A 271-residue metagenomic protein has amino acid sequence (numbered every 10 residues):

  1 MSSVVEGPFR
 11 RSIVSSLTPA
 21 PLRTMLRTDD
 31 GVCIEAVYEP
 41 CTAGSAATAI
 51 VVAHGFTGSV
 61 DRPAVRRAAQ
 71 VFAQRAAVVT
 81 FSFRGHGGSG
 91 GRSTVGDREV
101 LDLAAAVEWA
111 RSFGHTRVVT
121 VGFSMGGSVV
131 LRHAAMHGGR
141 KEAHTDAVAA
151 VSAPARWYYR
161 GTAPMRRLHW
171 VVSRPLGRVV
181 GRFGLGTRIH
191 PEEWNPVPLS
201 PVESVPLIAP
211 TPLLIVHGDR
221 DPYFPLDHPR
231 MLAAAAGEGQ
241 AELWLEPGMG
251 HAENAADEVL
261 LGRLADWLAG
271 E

Functional and structural regions predicted by a protein language model:
P8-V14, P21-R23, I34, T94 (+2 more regions): The alpha/beta-hydrolase serine catalytic core
D29-C41: A short loop-to-beta-strand scaffold at the N-terminal edge of the catalytic core in hydrolase folds
A46-G55: Short beta-strand element of the alpha/beta-hydrolase
F56-A69: The serine-hydrolase catalytic nucleophile loop
R62, R84-D97: Glycine-rich "HGGG/HGxG" loop immediately N-terminal to the catalytic nucleophile of the alpha/beta-hydrolase
A69-G90: Conserved alpha/beta-hydrolase
T94-F113: Alpha/beta-hydrolase active-site loop
E108-R167: Primarily recognizes the serine-hydrolase "nucleophile elbow" in alpha/beta-hydrolase and SGNH/GDSL folds
